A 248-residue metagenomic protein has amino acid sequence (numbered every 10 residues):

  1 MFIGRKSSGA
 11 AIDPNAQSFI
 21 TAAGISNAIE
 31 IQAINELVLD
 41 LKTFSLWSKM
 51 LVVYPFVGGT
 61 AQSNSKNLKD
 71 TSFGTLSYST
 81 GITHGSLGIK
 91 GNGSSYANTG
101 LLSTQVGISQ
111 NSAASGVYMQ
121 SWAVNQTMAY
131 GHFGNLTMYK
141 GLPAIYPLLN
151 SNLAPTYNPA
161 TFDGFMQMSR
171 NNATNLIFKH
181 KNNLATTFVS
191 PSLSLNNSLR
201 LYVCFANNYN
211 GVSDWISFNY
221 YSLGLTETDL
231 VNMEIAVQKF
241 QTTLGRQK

Functional and structural regions predicted by a protein language model:
M1-K248: Polar, enzyme-active/binding microenvironments
